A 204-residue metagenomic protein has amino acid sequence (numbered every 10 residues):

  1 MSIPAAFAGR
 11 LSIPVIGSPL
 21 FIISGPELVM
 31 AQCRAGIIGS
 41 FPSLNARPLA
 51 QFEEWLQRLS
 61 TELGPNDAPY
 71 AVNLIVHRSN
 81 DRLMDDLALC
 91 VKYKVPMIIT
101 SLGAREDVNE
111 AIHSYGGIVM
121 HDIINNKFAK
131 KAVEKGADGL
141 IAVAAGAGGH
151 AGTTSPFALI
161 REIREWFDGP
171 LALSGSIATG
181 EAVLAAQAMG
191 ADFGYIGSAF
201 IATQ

Functional and structural regions predicted by a protein language model:
M1-P170: Active-site entrance/lid segments in N-terminal catalytic domains of soluble metabolic enzymes
S155-Q204: Catalytic alpha/beta core domains of metabolic enzymes, predominantly
